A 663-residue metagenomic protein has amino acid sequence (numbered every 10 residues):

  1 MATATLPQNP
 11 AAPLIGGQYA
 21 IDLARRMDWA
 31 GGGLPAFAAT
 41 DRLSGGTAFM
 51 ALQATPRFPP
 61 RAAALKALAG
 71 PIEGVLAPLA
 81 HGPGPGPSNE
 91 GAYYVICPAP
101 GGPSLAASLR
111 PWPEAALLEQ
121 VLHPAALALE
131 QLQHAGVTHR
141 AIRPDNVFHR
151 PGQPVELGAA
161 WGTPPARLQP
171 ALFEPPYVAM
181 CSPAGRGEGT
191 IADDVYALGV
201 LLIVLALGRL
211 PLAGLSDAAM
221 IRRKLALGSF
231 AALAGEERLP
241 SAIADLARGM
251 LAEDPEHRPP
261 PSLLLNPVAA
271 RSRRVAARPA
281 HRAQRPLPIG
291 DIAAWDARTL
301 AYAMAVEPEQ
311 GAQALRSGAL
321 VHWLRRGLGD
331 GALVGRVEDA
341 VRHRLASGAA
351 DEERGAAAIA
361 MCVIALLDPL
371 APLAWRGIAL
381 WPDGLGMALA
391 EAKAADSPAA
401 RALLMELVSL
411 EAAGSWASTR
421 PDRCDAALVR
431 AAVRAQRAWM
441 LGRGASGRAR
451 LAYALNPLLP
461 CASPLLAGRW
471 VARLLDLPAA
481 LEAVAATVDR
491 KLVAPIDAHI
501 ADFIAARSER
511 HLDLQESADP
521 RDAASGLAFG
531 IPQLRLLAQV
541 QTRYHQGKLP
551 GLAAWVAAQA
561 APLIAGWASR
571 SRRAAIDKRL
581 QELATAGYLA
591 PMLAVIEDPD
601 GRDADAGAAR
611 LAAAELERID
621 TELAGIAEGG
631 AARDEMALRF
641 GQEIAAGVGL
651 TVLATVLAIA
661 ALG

Functional and structural regions predicted by a protein language model:
A20-E73: ATP-binding glycine-rich loop module of kinase domains
G70-P85: Conserved HxN/HPN-centered segment at the entrance to the catalytic loop of eukaryotic protein kinase-like domains
S88-S104: Conserved short submotifs of the Hanks-type protein kinase catalytic core that shape the nucleotide-binding pocket
S104-E114: AlphaC helix of the protein kinase catalytic domain
V121-L122: Activation segment signature within eukaryotic-like protein kinase domains
L129-R150, L157: Catalytic-loop of the protein kinase fold
R238-E253: Conserved C-terminal C-lobe helix
L251-L263: A conserved short helix/loop substructure at the end of the activation segment of eukaryotic-like protein kinase domains
